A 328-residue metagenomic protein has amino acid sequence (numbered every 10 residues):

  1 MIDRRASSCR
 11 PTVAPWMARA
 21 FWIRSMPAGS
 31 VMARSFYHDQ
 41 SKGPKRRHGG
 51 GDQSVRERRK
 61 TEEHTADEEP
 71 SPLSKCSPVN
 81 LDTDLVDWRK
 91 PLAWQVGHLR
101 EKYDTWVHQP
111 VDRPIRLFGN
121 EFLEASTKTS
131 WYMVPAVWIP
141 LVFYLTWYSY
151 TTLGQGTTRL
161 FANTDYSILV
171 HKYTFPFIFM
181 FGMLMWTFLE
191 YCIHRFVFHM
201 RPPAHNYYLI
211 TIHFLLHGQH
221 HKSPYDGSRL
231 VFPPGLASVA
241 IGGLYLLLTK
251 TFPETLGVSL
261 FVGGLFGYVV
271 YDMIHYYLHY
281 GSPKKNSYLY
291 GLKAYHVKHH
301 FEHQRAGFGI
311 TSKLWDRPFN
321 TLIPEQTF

Functional and structural regions predicted by a protein language model:
M1-M17: Intrinsically disordered, low-complexity basic segments at termini and long loops, enriched in Pro/Gly and/or Arg/Ser
D3, S8, M26-L260, R305-F328: Non-catalytic, topology-defining segments of multipass membrane proteins
M17-G29: Cytochrome P450 core scaffold surrounding the K-helix E-X-X-R motif and the conserved "meander" helix-loop region
A18, I139, F143, F266-V269: Hydrophobic alpha-helical transmembrane segments of multipass integral membrane proteins
F21, R195-F196, Q219, Y276 (+1 more regions): Alpha-helical recognition domains of nuclear gene-regulatory proteins
F214-H217, Y290-K298: Membrane-cytosol interface motif
E254-Y288: Alpha-helical transmembrane segments and their immediate juxtamembrane interface regions
M273-Y276, G281-K285, V297-I310, L314 (+2 more regions): C-terminal transmembrane module of eukaryotic multi-pass membrane proteins
